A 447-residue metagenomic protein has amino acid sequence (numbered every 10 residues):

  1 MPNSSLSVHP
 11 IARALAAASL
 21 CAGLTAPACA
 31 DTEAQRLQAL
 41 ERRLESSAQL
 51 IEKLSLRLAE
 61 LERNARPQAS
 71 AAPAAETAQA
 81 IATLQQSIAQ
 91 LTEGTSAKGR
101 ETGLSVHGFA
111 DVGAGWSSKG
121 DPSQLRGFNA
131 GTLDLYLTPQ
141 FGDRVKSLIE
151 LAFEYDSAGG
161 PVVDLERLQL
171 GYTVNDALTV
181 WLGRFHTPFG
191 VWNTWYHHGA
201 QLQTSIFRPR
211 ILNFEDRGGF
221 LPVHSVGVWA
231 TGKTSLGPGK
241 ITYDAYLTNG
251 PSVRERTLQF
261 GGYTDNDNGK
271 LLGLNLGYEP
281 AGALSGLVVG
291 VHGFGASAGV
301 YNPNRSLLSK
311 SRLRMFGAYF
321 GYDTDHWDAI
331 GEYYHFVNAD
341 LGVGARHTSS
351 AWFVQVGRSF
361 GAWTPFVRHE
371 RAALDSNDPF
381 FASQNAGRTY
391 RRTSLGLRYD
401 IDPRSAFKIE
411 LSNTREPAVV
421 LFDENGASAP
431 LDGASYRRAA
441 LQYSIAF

Functional and structural regions predicted by a protein language model:
P2, A28-D111, K240, Q442 (+1 more regions): N-terminal periplasmic/intermembrane-space "pro-region" immediately following the signal or transit peptide
P2, D121-P122, L168-T173, R184 (+4 more regions): Outer-membrane beta-barrel pore domains
S4-A26: Gram-negative bacterial Sec-dependent N-terminal signal peptides
S46-A48, K53-L54, N64, T77 (+16 more regions): Residue-level detection of beta-strand scaffold positions
G94-S96, F214-R217, G261-Y263, S306-L307 (+1 more regions): Short, P/G- and charge-enriched loop/turn segments at secondary-structure junctions
T95-V253, N268-G273, G277-A283, Y322 (+2 more regions): Outer membrane beta-barrel
G219, D265, A345: Glycine- and other small-residue-rich loops at beta-strand/loop junctions that grip anionic moieties
V253-V300: Loop-centered beta-sheet repeat module
